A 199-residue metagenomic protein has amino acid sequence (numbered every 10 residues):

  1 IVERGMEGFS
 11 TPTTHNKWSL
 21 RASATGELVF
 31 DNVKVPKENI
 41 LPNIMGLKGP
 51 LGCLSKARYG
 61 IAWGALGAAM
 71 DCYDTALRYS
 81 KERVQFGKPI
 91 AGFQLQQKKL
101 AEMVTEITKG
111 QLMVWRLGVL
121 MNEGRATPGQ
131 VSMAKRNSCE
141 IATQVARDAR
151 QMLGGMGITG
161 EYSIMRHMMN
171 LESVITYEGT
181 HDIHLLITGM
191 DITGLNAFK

Functional and structural regions predicted by a protein language model:
I1-R78, K88, D182-K199: FAD-binding core of flavoproteins
L77-G92, V104-N137, R150-G157: C-terminal helix-coil-helix/basic helical segment that borders enzyme active sites and/or dimer interfaces and provides
Q96-K98, T127-A134, M169-I175: Short beta-alpha connecting loops at secondary-structure transitions that line or flank enzyme active sites
L153-K199: Glycine-rich phosphate/cofactor-binding loops in nucleotide/flavin-utilizing enzymes
